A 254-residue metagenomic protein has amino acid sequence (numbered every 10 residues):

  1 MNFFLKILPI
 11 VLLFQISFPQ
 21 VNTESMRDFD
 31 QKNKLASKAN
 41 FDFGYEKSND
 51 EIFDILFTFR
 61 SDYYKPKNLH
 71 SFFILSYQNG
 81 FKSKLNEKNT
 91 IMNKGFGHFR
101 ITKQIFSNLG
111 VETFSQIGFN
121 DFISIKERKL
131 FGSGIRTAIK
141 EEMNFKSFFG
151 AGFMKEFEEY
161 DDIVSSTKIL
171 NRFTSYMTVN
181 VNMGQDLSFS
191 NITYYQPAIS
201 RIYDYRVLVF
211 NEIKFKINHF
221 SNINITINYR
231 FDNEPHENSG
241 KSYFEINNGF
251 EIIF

Functional and structural regions predicted by a protein language model:
M1-N33: Cleavable N-terminal export/targeting peptides
Q20-F72: Short glycine/proline- and aromatic-enriched beta-strand/turn motifs that initiate or cap beta-hairpins
A39-Y45, F73-N79, T113-I117, S133 (+5 more regions): Transmembrane beta-barrel strands of outer-membrane/channel proteins
Y45, S61-Y63, K103, I117 (+6 more regions): Residue-level signature of outer-membrane beta-barrel architecture
Y45-D54, L85-I91, F119-E127, M143 (+2 more regions): Solvent-exposed loop/turn segments connecting transmembrane beta-strands in outer-membrane beta-barrel proteins
K67-F73, N108-V111, M143-S147, M183-F189 (+1 more regions): Repeated loop/turn-to-beta-strand initiation elements of outer-membrane beta-barrel proteins
F73-R172: Outer-membrane pore/translocation modules
S242-F254: Outer-membrane beta-barrel "beta-signal"
